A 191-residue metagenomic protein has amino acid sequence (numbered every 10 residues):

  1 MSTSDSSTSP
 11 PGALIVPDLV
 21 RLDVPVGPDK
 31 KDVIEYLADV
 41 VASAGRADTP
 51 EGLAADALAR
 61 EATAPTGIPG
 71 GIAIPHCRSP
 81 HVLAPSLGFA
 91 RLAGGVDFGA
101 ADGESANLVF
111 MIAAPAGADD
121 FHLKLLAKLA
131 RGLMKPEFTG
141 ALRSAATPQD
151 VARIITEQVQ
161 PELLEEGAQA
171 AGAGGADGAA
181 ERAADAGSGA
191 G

Functional and structural regions predicted by a protein language model:
M1-G191: Cytosolic covalent-transfer regions centered on His/Cys nucleophiles that carry phosphoryl or persulfide groups
